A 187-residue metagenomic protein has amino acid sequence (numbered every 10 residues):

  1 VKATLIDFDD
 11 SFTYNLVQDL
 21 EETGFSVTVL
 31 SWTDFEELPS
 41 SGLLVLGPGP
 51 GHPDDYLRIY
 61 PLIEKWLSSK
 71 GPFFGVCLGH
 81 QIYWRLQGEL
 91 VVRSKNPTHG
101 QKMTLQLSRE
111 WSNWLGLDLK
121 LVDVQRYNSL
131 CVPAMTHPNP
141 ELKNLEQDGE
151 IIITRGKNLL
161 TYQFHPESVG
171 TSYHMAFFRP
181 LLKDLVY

Functional and structural regions predicted by a protein language model:
V1-K2, Y187: Short, low-complexity, intrinsically disordered N-terminal peptides in bacterial proteins
K2-A3, D10-G75, Q87: Flexible gly/pro-rich beta->alpha loop and the following alpha-helix that scaffold active-site loops
N15-Q18, L57-R58, L78, H137 (+1 more regions): Generic recognition of short, well-ordered alpha-helical segments
P48-H52, G79-Q81, E167: Short glycine-rich anion-binding loops that position phosphate/pyrophosphate groups of nucleotides and phosphorylated
I59-I63, S94, F177: A general structural detector for well-ordered alpha-helical segments in enzyme core domains, enriched
K65, F74, Q81-L159, F164-Y173: Pocket-forming structural segment of enzyme catalytic cores
P166-Y187: Acyltransferase
